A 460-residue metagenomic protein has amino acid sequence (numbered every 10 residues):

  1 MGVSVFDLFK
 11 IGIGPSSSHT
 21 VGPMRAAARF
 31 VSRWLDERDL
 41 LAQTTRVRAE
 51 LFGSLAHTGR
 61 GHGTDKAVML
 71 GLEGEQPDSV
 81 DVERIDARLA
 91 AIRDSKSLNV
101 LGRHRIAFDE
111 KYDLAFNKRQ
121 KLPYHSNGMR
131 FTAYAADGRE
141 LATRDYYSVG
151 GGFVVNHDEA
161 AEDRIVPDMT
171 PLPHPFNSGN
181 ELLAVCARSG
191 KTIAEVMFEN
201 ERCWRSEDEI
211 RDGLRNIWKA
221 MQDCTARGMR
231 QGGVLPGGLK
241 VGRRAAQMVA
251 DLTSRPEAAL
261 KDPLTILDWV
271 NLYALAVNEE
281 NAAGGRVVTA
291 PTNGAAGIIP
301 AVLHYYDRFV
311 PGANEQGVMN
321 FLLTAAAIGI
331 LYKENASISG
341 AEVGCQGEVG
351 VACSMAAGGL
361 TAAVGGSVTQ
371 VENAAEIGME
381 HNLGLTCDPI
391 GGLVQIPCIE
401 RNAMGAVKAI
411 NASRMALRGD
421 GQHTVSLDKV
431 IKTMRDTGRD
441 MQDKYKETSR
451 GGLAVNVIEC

Functional and structural regions predicted by a protein language model:
L8, G12, V270-N278, F321-G329 (+3 more regions): Short alpha-helical scaffolding segments that buttress acidic/His motifs in well-ordered protein cores
F9-A27, A283-V302, V343-S354: Conserved phosphate/anionic-ligand binding catalytic regions in large, soluble enzymes, centered on
S18-L35, P300-G312, A357-G365: Alpha-helical support elements that line or immediately flank enzyme active sites and cofactor-binding pockets
T44-G59, A91-L98, L322-E334, E376-P389 (+1 more regions): Short, mixed-charge aromatic SLiMs
G71, P77-A258: C-terminal regulatory domains involved in ligand/effector binding and gene-expression control
R205-G344, G452-C460: Accessory "access/gating" subregions that flank catalytic or transport cores
A313, T324, I330-A403, M415-T424: Hydrophobic alpha-helical bundle architecture
T424-C460: Extended hydrophobic packing segments that form well-structured cores
